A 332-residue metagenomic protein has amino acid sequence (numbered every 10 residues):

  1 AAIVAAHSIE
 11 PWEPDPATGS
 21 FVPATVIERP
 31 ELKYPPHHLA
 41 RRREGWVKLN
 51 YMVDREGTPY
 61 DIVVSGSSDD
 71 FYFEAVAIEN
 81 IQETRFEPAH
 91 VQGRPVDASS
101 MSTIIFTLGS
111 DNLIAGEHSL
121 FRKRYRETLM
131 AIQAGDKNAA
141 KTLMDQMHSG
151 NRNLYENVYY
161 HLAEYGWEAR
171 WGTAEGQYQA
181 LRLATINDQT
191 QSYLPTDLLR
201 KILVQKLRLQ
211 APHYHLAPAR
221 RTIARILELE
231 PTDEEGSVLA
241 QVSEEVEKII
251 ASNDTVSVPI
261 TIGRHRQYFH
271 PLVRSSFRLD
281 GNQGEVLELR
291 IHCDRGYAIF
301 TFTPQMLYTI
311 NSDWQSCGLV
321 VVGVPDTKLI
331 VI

Functional and structural regions predicted by a protein language model:
A1-I332: Charge-biased low-complexity segments
